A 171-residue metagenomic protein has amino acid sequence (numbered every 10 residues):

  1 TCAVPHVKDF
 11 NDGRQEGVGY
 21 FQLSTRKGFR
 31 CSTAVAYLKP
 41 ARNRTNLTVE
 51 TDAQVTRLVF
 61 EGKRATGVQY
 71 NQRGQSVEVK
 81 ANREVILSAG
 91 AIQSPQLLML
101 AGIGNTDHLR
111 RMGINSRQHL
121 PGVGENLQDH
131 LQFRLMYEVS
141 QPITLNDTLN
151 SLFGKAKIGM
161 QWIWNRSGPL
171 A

Functional and structural regions predicted by a protein language model:
T1-A65, Q69-N71, R134-I163: Conserved redox-cofactor binding core of oxidoreductases
R30, L87, L98, P169-A171: Aromatic-acidic/polar surface patches that form glycan- and anion
R42, Q128-H130, P169-A171: A generic structural signal for short, non-catalytic loop/turn and secondary-structure boundary residues
L58-E61, G67-I163: Glycine-rich loop(s) and the adjacent beta-strand/alpha-helix scaffold that form part
Q161-A171: Low-complexity, charge- and small-residue-enriched intrinsically disordered regions
